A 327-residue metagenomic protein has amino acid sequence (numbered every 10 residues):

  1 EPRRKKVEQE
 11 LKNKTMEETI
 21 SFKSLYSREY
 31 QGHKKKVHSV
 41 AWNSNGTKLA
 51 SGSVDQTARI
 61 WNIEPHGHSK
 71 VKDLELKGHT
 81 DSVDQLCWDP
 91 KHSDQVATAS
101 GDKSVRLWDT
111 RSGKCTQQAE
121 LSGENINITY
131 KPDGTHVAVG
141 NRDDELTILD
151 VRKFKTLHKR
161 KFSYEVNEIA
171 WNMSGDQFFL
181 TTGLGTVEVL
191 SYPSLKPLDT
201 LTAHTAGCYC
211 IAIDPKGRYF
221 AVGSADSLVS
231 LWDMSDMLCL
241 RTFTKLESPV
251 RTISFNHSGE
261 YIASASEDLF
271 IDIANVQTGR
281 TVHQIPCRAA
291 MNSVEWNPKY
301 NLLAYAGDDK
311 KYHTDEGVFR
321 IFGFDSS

Functional and structural regions predicted by a protein language model:
E1-K34, S39: Intrinsically disordered, low-complexity acidic/Ser/Thr/Pro-rich linker and tail segments in large eukaryotic scaffolds
S27-E29, K72-E75, K114-Q118, K155-R160 (+3 more regions): A short beta-strand motif characteristic of beta-propeller blades
Y30-V37, L76-V83, A119-N125, R160-V166 (+3 more regions): WD40/WD-repeat beta-propeller blade N-cap
V40-G46, C87-S93, T129-G134, A170-D176 (+3 more regions): Loop/turn segments within WD40 beta-propeller blades
G52-D55, T98-D102, G140-D143, T181-L184 (+4 more regions): Conserved strand-to-loop turn within each blade of WD40 beta-propeller repeats
A58-I63, V105-D109, L146-D150, V187-S191 (+3 more regions): WD40-repeat beta-propellers
N292-S327: Blade-level signature of beta-propeller repeat domains, shared across WD40, Kelch, NHL, RCC1 and BNR/Asp-box propellers
